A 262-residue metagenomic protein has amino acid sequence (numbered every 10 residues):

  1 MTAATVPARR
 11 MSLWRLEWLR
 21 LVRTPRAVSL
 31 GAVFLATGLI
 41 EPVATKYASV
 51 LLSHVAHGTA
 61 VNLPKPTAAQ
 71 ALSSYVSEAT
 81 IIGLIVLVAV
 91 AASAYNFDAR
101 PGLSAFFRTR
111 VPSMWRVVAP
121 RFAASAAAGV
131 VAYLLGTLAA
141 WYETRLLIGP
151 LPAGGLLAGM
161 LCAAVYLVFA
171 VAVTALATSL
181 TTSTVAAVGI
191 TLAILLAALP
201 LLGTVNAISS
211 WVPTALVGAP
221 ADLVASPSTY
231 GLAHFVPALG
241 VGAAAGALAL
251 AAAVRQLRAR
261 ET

Functional and structural regions predicted by a protein language model:
M1-W14: Short, membrane-interfacial amphipathic segments enriched in basic
T2, A244-T262: Junction motif at the cytosolic side of a transmembrane helix
T2-A4, R26-A27, G31-A94, V118-V185 (+4 more regions): Secretory targeting signals
V22, D98, V111, L180-T181: Helix-loop interface residues and adjacent transmembrane-helix termini in multi-pass membrane transporters, primarily
F106-M114: Short helix-to-coil transition segments within interhelical loops that connect adjacent transmembrane helices
A207-S228: Short hydrophobic, aromatic-rich alpha-helical segments embedded in or entering the lipid bilayer of multi-pass
V217-V224, L239-A247: Small-residue-rich transmembrane alpha-helices that serve as helix-helix interface/gating elements in multipass
